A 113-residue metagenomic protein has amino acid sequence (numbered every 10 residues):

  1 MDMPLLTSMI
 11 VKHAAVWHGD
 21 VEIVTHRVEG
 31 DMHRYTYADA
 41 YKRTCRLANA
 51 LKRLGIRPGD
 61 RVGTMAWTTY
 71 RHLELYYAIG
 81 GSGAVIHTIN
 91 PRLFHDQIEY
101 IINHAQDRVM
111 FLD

Functional and structural regions predicted by a protein language model:
M1-D2, D39, H87-I89: Short, flexible loop segments at the rims of nucleotide/cofactor-binding pockets, characterized by
D2-V24, K42: A short N-terminal helical cap/helix-turn-helix that marks the beginning of AMP-binding/adenylate-forming
P4, M65, M110-D113: Active-site-adjacent beta-strand anchor residues
M9-V11, R53-L54, G81-D113: Structural core segment of the AMP-binding/adenylate-forming
H18-G19, G30, A84, T88: Residue-level signal for pocket-adjacent positions within structured domains
I23-Y77, F94-E99, N103: Conserved AMP-binding/adenylate-forming core of the ANL superfamily
